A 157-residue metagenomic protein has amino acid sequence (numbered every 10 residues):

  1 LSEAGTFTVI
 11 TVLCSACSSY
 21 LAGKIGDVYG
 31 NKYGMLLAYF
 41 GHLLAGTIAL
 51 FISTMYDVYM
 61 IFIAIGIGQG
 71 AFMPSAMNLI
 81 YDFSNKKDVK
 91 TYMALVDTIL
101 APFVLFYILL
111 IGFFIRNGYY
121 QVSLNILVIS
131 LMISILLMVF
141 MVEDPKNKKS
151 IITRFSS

Functional and structural regions predicted by a protein language model:
L1-S2, K86-V96: Loop-to-transmembrane helix entry/capping segments in MFS-fold secondary transporters and related SLC/MFSD carriers
V12-Y20, V104-L105: Residue-level signature of mid-helix packing/kink "hotspots" within the transmembrane helices of 12-pass Major
S18-G30, I115: Helix-to-loop junctions at the C-terminal end of transmembrane segments in multipass secondary transporters
Y33-T47, V128: Structural signature of the two symmetry-related core transmembrane helices
L50-F62: Helix-loop junctions at membrane interfaces in 12-TM secondary transporters
A71-S84: Intracellular juxtamembrane helix-capping segments at the cytosolic ends of symmetry-related transmembrane helices
F113-L131: A membrane-interface helix-boundary motif in multi-pass transporters
N125-S157: Multi-pass alpha-helical transporter architecture, strongest for 12-TM Major Facilitator/SLC carriers used
